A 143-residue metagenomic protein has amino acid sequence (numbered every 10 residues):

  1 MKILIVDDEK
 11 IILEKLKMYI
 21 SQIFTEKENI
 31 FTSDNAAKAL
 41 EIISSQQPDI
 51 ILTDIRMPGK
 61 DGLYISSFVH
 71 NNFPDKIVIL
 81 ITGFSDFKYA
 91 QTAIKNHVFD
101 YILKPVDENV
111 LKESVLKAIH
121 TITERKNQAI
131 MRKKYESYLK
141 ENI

Functional and structural regions predicted by a protein language model:
D7, D54: Active-site residues of response regulator receiver
K10-F31: Two-component/phosphorelay signaling modules centered on CheY-like receiver
T32-E41, G62-I65: Helix N-cap/capping motif at the beta->alpha junctions
S44-Q46, V69-D75, N96: Conserved phosphotransfer cores of two-component systems
M57: Receiver (REC) domain active-site loop signature in two-component systems and cognate sites in sensor histidine kinases
V106-I143: Interdomain helical linkers/hinges and coiled-coil/dimerization scaffolds that transmit conformational signals
